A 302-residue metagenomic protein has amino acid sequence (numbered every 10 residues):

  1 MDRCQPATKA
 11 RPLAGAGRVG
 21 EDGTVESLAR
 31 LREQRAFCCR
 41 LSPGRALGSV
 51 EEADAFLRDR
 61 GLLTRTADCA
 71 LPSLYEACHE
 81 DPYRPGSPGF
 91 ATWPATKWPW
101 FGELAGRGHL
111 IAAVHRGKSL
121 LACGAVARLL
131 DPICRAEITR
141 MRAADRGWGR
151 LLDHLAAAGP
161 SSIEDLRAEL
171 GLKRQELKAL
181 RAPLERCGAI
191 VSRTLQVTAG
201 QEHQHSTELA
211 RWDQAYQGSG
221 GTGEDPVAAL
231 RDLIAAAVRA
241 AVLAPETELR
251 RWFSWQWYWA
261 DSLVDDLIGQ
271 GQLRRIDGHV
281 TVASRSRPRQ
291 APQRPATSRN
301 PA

Functional and structural regions predicted by a protein language model:
D2-A302: Long, low-complexity intrinsically disordered regions
